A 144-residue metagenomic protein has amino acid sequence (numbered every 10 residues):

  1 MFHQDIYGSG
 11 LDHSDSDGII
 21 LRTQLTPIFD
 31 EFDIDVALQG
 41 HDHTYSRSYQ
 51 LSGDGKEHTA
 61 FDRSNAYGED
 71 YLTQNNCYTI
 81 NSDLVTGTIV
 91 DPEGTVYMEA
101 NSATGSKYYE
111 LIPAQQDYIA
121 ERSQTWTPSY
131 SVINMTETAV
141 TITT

Functional and structural regions predicted by a protein language model:
M1-T141: Long, structured stretches of catalytic cores involved in phosphate-ester chemistry, encompassing
